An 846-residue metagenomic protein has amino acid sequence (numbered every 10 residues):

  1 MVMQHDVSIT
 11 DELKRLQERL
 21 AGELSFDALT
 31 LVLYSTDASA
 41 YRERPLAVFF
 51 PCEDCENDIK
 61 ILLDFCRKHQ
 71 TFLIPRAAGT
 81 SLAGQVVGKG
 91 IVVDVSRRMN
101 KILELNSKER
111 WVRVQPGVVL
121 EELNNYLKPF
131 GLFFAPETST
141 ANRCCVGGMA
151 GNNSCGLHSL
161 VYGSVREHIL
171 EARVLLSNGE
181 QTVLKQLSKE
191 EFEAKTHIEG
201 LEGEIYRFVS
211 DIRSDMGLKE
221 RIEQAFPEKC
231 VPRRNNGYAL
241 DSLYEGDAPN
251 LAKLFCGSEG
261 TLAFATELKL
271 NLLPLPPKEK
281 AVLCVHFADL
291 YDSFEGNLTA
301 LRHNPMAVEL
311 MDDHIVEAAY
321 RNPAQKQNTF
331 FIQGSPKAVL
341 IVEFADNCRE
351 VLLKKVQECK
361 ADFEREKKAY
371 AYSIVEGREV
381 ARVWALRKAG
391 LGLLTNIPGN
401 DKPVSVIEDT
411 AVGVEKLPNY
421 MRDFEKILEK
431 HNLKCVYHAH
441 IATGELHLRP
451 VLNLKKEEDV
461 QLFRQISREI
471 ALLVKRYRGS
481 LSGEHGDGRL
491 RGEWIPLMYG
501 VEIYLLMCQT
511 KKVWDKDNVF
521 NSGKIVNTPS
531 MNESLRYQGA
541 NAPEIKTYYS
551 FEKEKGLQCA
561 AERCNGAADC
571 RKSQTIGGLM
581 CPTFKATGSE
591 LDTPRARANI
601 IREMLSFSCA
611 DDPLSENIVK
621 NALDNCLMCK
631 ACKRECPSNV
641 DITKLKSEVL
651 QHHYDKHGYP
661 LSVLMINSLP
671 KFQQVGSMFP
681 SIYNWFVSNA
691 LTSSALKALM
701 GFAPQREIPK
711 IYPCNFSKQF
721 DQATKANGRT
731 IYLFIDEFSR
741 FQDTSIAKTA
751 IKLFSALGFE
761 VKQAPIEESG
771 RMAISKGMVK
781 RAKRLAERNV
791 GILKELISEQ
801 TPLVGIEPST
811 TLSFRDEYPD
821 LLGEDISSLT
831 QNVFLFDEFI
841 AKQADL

Functional and structural regions predicted by a protein language model:
M1-R67, A78-R110, S139, Y162 (+4 more regions): N-terminal flexible segment immediately upstream of the FAD-binding catalytic core in FAD-dependent oxidoreductases
L16, S39-L73, I91, V95-T138 (+5 more regions): N-terminal glycine-rich flavin-associated loop
T30-L33, S81-G84, T140-G147, P232-L243 (+13 more regions): A glycine-rich phosphate-binding loop feature that marks nucleotide/adenosyl-phosphate handling sites
S39, M149-G151, S159-Y162, I169-L386 (+4 more regions): C-terminal substrate-binding/cap subdomain adjacent to the FAD-binding core in PCMH-type and related FAD-linked
T196-Y244, W514-P582, G588-T593, I601 (+1 more regions): Flexible inter-domain linker/hinge segments
L268-L275, F294-N297, L301-D401, S405 (+7 more regions): Terminal amphipathic helices with adjacent charged low-complexity linkers/tails
D515, S522, T643-L846: Iron-sulfur cluster-binding electron-transfer modules in prokaryotic oxidoreductases
N532, Y537-G676, K783-N789, S827-T830 (+1 more regions): Ferredoxin-type iron-sulfur electron-transfer modules in oxidoreductases and energy-metabolism complexes
